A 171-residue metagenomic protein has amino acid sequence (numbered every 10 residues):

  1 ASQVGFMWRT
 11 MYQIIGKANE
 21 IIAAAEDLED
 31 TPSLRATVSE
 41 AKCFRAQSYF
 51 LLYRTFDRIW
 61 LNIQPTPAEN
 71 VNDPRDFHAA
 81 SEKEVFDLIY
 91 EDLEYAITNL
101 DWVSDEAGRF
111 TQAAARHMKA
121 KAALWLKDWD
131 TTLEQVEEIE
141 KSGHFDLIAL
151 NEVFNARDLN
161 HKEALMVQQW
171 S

Functional and structural regions predicted by a protein language model:
A1, F86, Y90-I97, R109-S171: An aromatic- and glycine-enriched ligand-binding surface/loop that stacks and positions planar moieties
A1-F56, A80-E84, L93-A107: Conserved, well-structured interaction surfaces
F6, R54, I59-W60, R75 (+4 more regions): Flexible, active-site-adjacent loop/turn segments at secondary-structure boundaries
R45, F50-L52, I63-P65, N151 (+1 more regions): Glycine-rich, histidine-containing beta strand-loop boundary motifs that form or position
Y53-P65, W129-V136: Short, well-structured active-site flanking segments
R58-K83: Short coil/linker segments at helix-helix boundaries
N62, E106-F110: Short, glycine/acidic-rich hinge or "gate" loops at secondary-structure transitions that mediate conformational
T66-P67, V71, W102-V103, Q168-S171: A broadly tuned preference for mixed-charge, low-complexity surface segments
